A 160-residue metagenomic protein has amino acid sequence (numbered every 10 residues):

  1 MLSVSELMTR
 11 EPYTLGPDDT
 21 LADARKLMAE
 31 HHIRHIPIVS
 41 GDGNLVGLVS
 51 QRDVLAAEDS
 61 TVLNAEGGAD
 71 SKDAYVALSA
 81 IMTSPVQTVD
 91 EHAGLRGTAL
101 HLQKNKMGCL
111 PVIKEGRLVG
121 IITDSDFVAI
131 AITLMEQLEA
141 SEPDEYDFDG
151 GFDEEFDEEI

Functional and structural regions predicted by a protein language model:
M1-E11, S50-Q87, G94-Q103, T123-I160: Tandem CBS (Bateman) regulatory domains
L7, R25-M28, G41, D73-A74 (+2 more regions): Short, functionally important structural connectors and interaction interfaces within domains
Y13, N44, S84-Q87, R117: Generic anion/oxyanion-binding catalytic loop in active/binding sites
L15-H32, I38-S40, T88-K106, I113: The conserved cystathionine-beta-synthase
M28, I36-D53, L102, L110-D126: A glycine-centered beta-loop-beta connector
M82, G108-L110: C-terminal basic regulatory modules in eukaryotic proteins
